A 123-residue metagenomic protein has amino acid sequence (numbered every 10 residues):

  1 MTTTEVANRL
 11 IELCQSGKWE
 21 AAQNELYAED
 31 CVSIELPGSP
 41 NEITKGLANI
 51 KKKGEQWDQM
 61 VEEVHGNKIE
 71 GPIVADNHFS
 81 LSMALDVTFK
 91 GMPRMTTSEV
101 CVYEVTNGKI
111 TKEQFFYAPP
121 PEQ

Functional and structural regions predicted by a protein language model:
M1-D30: Short acidic-aromatic low-complexity motifs
E20, N24-A75: A solvent-exposed, acidic/Ser-Thr-rich amphipathic alpha-helical stretch
Y27, L85-V87, C101, Y117: Short beta-strand segments enriched in hydrophobic/aromatic residues within well-folded beta-rich domains
K51-G54, L81-D86: Short Pro/Gly-enriched beta-strand edge/turn motifs at strand-loop
E63-H65, R94-T97: Short solvent-exposed loop/turn micro-motifs enriched in small/polar/acidic residues
N67-I73, A84, S98-E104: Hydrophobic/aromatic beta-strand elements that line small-molecule binding cavities or substrate pockets in beta-rich
V87-M95: Short, cysteine-centered beta-strand-loop-beta hairpins and adjacent loop/turn segments enriched in charged/polar
V100-Q123: Short beta-strand edge/turn micro-motifs at domain boundaries
